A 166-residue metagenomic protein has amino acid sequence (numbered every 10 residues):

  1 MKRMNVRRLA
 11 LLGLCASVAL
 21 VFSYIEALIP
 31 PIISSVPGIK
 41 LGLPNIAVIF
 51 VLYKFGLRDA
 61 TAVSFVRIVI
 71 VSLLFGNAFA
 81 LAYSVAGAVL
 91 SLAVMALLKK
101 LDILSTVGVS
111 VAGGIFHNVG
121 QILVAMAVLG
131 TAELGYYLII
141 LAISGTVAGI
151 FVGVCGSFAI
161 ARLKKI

Functional and structural regions predicted by a protein language model:
K2-F50: Hydrophobic transmembrane alpha-helices
M4-C15, L41, N45, A60 (+5 more regions): Residue-level signature of transmembrane alpha-helical entry/exit and packing/kink sites in multi-pass membrane
L12-L14, V21, V63, S84-F116: Short helix-perturbing small/polar motifs within transmembrane alpha-helices
A19-S23, R67, S91, M95 (+5 more regions): Alpha-helical transmembrane segments of multipass membrane proteins
S23-L41, V66-M95, T106, V128-E133 (+1 more regions): Interfacial aromatic-anchored transmembrane helix boundaries in multi-pass membrane proteins
P37, N77, L81-A82, D102-I166: Membrane-embedded alpha-helical hairpins and interfacial helices in multi-pass inner-membrane proteins
L43-L57, V94-K99: Generic transmembrane alpha-helix motif of multi-pass integral membrane proteins
